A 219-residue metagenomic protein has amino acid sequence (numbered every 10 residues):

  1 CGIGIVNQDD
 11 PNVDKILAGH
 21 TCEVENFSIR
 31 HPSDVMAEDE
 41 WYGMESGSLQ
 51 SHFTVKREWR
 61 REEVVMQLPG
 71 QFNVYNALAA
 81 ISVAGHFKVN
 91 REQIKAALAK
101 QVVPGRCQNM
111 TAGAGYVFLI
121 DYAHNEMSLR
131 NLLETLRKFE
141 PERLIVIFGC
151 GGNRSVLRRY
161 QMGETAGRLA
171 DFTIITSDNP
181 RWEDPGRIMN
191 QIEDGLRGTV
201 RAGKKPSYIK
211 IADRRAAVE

Functional and structural regions predicted by a protein language model:
C1-G19, E126-R130, R154: Flexible active-site lid/hinge loop adjacent to a nucleotide/diphosphate and Mg2+-phosphate binding pocket
C1-I3, H20-E23, P141, K204-P206: A short helix->loop->beta-strand "cap" motif at the edges of active sites that frequently abuts
G4-Q8, I147-F148, D171-N179: Short internal beta-strands
D10-K15, D34-V35, R154-L157, R181-G186: Short, charged/polar "capping" segments at the starts of alpha-helices and the immediately preceding loops
P11-E63, A96, V103-A112: Extended acidic/charged loop-beta regions that coordinate divalent cations and stabilize anionic phosphate/carboxylate
I29, G151, D178-P180: Short, ordered loop/turn segments at secondary-structure junctions
G47-L49, R57-F172, D194: Nucleotide phosphate-binding/pyrophosphate-handling subdomain across enzymes that bind or process nucleotide phosphates
G163-E219: C-terminal helical cap/extension that packs against the catalytic core of soluble nucleotide-cofactor enzymes
